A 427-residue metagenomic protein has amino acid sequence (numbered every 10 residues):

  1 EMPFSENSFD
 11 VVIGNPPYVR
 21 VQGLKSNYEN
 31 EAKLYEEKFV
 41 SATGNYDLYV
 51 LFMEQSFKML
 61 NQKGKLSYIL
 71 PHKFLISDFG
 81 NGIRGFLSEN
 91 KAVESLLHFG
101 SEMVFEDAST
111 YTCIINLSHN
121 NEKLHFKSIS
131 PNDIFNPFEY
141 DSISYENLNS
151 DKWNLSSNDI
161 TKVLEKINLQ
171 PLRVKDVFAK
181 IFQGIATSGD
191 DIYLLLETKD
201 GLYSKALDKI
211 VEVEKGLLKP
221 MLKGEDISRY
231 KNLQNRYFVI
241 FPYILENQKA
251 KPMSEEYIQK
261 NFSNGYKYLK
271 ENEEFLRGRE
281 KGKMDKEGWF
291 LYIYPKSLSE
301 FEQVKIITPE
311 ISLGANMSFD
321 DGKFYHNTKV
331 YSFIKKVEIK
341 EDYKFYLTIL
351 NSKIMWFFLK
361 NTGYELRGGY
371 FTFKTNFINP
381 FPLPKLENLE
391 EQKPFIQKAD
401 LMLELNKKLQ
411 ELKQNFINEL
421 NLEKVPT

Functional and structural regions predicted by a protein language model:
E1-M2, W289: A Trp-anchored, charged/polar loop motif used as the substrate-binding/catalytic surface of acyl/ester-handling
M2-Y203, N327-V330, V337-I339, F371-I378: Signature of N6-adenine DNA methyltransferases within the class I
S8, I13, N154, N168-F178 (+2 more regions): Non-catalytic DNA-recognition/assembly elements of restriction-modification systems
P16, R20, L60, G64 (+7 more regions): A generic secondary-structure signal for well-formed alpha-helical elements
R20, V50, F57-K58, N147 (+1 more regions): Polybasic, glycine- and aromatic-enriched phosphate-binding surface used to engage nucleic acids
K33-E36, E89-K91, N116-N120, I134-E139 (+10 more regions): Short, surface-exposed linear patches
G44-L48, M284, P426-T427: Secondary-structure junction/capping motif
